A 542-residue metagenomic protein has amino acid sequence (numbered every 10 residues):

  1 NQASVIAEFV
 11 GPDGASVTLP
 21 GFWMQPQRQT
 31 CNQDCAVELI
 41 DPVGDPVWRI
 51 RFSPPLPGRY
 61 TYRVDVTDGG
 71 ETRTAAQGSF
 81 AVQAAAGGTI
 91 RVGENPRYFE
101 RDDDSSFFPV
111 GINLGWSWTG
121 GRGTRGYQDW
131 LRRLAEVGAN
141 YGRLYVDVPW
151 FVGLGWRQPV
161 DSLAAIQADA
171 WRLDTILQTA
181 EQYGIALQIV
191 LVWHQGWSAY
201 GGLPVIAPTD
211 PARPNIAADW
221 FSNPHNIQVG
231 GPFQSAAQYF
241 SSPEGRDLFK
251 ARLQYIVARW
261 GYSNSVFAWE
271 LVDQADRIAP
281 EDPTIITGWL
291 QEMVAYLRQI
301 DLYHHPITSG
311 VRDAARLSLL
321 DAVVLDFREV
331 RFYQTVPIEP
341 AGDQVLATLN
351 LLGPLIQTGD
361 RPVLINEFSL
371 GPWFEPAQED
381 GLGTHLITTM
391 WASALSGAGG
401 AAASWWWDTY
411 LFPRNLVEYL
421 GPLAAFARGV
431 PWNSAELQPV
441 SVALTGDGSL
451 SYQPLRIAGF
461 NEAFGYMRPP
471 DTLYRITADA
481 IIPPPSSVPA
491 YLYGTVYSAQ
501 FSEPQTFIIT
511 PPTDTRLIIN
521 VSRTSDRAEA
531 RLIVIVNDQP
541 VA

Functional and structural regions predicted by a protein language model:
Q2-E8, P12, T18-Q83: Ligand-binding face of N-terminal immunoglobulin V-set domains in extracellular IgSF glycoproteins
S4, T67-G69, A85-E339, A347-L349 (+1 more regions): Active-site mouth of glycoside hydrolases
S4-V5, P362-V363, G371-F374, T388-A542: Aromatic- and carboxylate-lined catalytic core of secreted/periplasmic carbohydrate-active enzymes
E8-V10, T67, E100, S522 (+1 more regions): A generic structural motif
A15, Y60, T74, T513 (+1 more regions): Short loop/turn segments at connectors of secondary-structure elements within structured domains
L19, A75, F99-R101, F108-V110 (+1 more regions): Short capping micro-motif at the N-terminus of alpha-helices
T179, I185, Y296, L302-P306 (+1 more regions): Catalytic-core region of carbohydrate-active enzymes that cleave or remodel glycosidic bonds
